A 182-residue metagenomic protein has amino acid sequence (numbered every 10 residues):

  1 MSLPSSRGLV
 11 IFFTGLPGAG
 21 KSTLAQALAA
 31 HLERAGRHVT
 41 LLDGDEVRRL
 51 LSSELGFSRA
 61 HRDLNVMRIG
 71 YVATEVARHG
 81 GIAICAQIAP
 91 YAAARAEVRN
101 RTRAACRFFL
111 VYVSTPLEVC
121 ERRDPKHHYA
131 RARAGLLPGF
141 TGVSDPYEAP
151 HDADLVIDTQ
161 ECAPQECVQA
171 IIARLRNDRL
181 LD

Functional and structural regions predicted by a protein language model:
M1-V10: Extreme N-terminal, non-catalytic leader segments that precede Walker-type/kinase nucleotide-binding cores
F13: Hydrophobic anchor at the beta1->P-loop junction of P-loop NTPases
P17: The conserved Walker
K21: Conserved lysine of the Walker
Q26-T74, R78: Conserved substrate/cofactor phosphate-moiety recognition/catalytic segment in nucleotide-dependent phosphotransferases
L41, F108-L110, D154-V156: Conserved beta-strand scaffold positions in the cores of enzyme catalytic domains, especially in NTP/NDP-utilizing
L50, E54-G56, A73-R133, G139: ATP-dependent NMP and nucleoside kinases share a basic, alpha-helical "lid"
S114-L117, R122-A170, N177-D182: Small-molecule kinase domains that catalyze NTP-dependent phosphoryl transfer to phosphate-bearing small molecules
